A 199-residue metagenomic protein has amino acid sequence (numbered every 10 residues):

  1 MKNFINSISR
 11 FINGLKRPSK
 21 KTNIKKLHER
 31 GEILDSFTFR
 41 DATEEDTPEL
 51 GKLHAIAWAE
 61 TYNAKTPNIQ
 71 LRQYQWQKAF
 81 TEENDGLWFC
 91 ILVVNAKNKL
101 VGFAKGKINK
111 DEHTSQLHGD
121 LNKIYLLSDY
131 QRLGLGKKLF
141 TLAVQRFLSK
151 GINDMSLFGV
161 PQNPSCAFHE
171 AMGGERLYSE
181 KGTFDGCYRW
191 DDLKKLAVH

Functional and structural regions predicted by a protein language model:
M1-I33: Acyl-donor-binding surface of acyltransferase catalytic domains
K25-H28, E32, D41-T47, K52-L127 (+4 more regions): Acetyl-CoA-dependent GNAT
H54, F168-E170: Conserved active-site tyrosine of GNAT-family acetyltransferases
L121-I124, M155-G159: Conserved hydrophobic beta-strand within the GNAT/NAT acetyltransferase core sheet that lines the active-site cleft
Q131, S156-C166, G182-D185: Conserved beta-strand-loop-alpha-helix junction that forms the acyl-donor binding cleft
G134: Glycine-rich phosphate-binding loop
E170-S179: Conserved acetyl-CoA-binding loop of GNAT-fold acetyltransferases
